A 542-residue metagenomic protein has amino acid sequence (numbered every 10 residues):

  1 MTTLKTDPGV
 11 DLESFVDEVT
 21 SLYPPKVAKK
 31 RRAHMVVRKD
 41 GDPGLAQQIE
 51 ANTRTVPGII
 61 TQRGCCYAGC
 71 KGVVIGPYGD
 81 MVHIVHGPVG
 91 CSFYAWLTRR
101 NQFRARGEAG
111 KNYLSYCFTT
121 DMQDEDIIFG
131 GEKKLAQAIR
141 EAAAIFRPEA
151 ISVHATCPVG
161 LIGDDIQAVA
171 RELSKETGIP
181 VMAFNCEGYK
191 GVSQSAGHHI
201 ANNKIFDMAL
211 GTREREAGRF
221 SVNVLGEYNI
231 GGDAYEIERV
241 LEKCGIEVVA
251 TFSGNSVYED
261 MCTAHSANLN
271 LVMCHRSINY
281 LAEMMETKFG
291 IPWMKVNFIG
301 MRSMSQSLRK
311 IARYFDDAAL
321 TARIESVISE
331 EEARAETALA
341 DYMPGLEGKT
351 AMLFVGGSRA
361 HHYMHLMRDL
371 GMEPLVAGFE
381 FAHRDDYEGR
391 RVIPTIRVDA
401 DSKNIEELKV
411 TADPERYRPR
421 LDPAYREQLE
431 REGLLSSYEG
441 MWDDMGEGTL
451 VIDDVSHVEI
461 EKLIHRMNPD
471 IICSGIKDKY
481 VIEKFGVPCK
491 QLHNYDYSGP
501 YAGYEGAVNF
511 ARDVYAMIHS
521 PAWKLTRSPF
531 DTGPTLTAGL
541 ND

Functional and structural regions predicted by a protein language model:
M1-D542: An N-terminal assembly and electron-transfer interface module characteristic of large anaerobic redox and radical
